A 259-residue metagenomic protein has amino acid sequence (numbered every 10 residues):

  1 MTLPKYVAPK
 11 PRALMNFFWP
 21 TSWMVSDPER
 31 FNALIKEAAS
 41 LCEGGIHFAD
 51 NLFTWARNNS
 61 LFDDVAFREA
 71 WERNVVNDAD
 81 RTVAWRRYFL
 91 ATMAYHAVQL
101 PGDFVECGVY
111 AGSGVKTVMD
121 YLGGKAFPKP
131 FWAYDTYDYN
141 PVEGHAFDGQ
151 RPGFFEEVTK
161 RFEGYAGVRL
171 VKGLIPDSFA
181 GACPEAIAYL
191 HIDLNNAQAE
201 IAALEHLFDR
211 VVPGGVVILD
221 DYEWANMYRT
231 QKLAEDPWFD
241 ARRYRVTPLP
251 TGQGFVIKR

Functional and structural regions predicted by a protein language model:
M1-V75, R259: Membrane-proximal basic amphipathic "stem/tether" segments
W55-R81, A91, V98-R259: S-adenosylmethionine/decaboxylated-SAM
W85-F89: N-terminal pre-P-loop "Q-motif" helix
